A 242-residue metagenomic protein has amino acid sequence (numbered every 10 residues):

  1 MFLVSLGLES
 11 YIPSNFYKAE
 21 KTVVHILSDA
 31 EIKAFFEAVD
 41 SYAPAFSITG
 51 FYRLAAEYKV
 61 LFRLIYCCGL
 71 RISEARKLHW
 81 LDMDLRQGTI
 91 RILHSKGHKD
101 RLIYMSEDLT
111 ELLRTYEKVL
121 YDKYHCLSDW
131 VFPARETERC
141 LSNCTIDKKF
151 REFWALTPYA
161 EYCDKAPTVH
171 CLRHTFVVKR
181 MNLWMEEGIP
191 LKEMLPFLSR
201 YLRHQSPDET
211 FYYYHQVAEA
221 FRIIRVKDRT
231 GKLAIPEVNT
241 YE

Functional and structural regions predicted by a protein language model:
M1-E242: Conserved catalytic core of the tyrosine transesterase superfamily
